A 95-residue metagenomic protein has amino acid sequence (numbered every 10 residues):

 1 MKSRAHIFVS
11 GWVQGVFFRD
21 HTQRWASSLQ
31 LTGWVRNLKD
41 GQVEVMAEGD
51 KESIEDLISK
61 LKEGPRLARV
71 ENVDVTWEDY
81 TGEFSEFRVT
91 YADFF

Functional and structural regions predicted by a protein language model:
M1-F95: Intrinsically disordered, low-complexity, mixed-charge
